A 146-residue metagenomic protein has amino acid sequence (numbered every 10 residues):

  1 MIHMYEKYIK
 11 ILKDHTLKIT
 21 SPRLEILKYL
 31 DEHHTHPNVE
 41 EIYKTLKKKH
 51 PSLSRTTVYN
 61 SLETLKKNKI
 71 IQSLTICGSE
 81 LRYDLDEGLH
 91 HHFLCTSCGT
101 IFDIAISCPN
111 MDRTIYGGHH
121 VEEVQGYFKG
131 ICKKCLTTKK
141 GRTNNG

Functional and structural regions predicted by a protein language model:
I2-T16: Short, Lys/Arg-enriched N-terminal segment that forms or immediately precedes the first helix of a structured domain
I19, H33-N38: Short capping segments at the starts of secondary-structure elements
L24-Y29: Pre-recognition alpha-helix immediately N-terminal to the DNA-recognition helix within helix-turn-helix or winged-helix
D31-H34, K47: Short, locally clustered residues in the helix-turn-helix/winged-helix DNA-binding domain
E41-K47, V58: A short acidic, leucine-rich amphipathic alpha-helix
V58-N68: Basic amphipathic alpha-helical segments that dock to polyanions
K67-G146: Non-DNA-binding regulatory cores of transcription-related proteins, predominantly C-terminal effector-binding
